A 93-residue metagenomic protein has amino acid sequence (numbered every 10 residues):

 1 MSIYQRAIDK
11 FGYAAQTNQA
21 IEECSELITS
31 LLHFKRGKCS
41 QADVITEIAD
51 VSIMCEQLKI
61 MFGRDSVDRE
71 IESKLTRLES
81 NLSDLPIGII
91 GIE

Functional and structural regions predicted by a protein language model:
M1-E93: Flexible "arm" and connector segments at domain edges
